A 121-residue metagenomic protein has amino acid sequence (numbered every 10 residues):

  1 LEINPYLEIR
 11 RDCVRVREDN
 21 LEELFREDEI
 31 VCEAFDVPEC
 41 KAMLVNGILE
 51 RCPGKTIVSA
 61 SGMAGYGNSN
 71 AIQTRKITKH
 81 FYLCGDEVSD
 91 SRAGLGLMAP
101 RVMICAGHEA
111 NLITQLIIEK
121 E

Functional and structural regions predicted by a protein language model:
L1-E121: Adenine nucleotide-associated cytosolic modules
